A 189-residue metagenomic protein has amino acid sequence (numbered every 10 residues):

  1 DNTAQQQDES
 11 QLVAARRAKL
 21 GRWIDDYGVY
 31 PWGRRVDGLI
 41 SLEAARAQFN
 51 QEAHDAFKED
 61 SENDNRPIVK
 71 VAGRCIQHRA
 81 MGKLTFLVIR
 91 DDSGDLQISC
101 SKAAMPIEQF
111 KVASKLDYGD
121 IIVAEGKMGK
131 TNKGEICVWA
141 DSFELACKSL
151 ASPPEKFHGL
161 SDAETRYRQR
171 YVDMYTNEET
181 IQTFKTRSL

Functional and structural regions predicted by a protein language model:
D1-L189: Class II aminoacyl-tRNA synthetase catalytic cores and aaRS-like
